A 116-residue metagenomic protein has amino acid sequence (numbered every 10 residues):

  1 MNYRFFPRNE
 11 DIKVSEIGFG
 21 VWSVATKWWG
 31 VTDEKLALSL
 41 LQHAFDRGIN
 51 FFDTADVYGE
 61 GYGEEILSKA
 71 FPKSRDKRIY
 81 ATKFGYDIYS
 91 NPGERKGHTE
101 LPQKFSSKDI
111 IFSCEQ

Functional and structural regions predicted by a protein language model:
M1-I79, Y86-P92: N-terminal binding-site loop/beta-alpha segment at the start of enzyme catalytic domains that lines or forms
I66-A70, K83, D109-Q116: Generic beta-strand or strand-like secondary-structure segments
G93-Q116: Glycine/proline-rich, positively charged, aromatic-decorated active-site loop/lid region on the catalytic face
